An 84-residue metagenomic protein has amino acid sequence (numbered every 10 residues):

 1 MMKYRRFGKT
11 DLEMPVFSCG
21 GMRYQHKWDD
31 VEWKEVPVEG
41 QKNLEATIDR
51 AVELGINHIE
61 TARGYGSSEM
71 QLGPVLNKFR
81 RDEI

Functional and structural regions predicted by a protein language model:
M1-I84: N-terminal binding-site loop/beta-alpha segment at the start of enzyme catalytic domains that lines or forms
